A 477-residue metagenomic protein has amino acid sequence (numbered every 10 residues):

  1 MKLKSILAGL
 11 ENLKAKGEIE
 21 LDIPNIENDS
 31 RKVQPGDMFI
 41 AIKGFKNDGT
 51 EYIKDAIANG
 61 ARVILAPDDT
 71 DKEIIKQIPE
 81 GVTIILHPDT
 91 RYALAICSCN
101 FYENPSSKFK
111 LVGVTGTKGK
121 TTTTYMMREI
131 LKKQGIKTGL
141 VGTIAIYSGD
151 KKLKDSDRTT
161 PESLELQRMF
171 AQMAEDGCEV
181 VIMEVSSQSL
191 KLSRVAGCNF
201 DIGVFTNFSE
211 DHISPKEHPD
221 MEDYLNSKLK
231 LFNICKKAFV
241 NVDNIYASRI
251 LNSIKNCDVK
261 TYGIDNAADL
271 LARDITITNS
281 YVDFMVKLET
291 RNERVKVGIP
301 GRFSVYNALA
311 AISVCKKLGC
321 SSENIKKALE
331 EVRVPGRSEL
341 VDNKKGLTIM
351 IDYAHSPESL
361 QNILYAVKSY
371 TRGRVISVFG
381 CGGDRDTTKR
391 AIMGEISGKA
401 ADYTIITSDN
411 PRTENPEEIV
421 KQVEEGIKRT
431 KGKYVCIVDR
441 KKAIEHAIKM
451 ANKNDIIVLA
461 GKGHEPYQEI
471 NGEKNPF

Functional and structural regions predicted by a protein language model:
M1-I96, I245, A268-T276, K296 (+3 more regions): N-terminal leader/targeting and accessory segments in enzymes
M1-K14, P35-M38, D48, K132 (+4 more regions): ATP-dependent carboxylate-amine ligase
L7-A8, Y92-A238, V242, Y246-C257 (+3 more regions): Phosphate-binding loop of NTP-binding sites
G9, K72-P79, A174-D176, K191 (+3 more regions): Acidic, Mg2+-coordinating active-site environments of NTP-dependent enzymes
G17, A66-P67, P88, G142 (+5 more regions): Short loop/edge segments at beta-strand edges and connector loops that shape dinucleotide/nucleotide cofactor-binding
I23, G36, A61, G81-V82 (+5 more regions): Short, well-ordered alpha-helix to beta-strand connector turns
R62-D68, A238-V242, V378-F379, D402-N410: Short internal beta-strands
A66-D69, V185, N207, V242 (+2 more regions): Short secondary-structure boundary segments
